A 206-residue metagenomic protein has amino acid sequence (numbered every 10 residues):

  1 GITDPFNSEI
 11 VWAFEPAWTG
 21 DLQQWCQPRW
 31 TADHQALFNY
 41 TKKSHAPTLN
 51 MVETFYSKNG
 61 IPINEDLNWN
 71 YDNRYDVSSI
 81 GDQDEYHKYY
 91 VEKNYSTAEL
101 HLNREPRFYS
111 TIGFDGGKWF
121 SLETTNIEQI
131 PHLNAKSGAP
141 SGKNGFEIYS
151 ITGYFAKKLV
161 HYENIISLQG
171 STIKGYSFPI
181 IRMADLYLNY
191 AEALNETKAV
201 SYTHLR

Functional and structural regions predicted by a protein language model:
G1-P140: An aromatic- and glycine-enriched ligand-binding surface/loop that stacks and positions planar moieties
E105, Y187-L188: Residue-level signal for cytosolic alpha-helical hairpin/rod architecture
A139-R182: Active-site beta-strand/loop architecture of penicillin-binding DD-peptidases
T203-H204: Conserved small/polar residues in nucleotide/adenosyl-binding loops
